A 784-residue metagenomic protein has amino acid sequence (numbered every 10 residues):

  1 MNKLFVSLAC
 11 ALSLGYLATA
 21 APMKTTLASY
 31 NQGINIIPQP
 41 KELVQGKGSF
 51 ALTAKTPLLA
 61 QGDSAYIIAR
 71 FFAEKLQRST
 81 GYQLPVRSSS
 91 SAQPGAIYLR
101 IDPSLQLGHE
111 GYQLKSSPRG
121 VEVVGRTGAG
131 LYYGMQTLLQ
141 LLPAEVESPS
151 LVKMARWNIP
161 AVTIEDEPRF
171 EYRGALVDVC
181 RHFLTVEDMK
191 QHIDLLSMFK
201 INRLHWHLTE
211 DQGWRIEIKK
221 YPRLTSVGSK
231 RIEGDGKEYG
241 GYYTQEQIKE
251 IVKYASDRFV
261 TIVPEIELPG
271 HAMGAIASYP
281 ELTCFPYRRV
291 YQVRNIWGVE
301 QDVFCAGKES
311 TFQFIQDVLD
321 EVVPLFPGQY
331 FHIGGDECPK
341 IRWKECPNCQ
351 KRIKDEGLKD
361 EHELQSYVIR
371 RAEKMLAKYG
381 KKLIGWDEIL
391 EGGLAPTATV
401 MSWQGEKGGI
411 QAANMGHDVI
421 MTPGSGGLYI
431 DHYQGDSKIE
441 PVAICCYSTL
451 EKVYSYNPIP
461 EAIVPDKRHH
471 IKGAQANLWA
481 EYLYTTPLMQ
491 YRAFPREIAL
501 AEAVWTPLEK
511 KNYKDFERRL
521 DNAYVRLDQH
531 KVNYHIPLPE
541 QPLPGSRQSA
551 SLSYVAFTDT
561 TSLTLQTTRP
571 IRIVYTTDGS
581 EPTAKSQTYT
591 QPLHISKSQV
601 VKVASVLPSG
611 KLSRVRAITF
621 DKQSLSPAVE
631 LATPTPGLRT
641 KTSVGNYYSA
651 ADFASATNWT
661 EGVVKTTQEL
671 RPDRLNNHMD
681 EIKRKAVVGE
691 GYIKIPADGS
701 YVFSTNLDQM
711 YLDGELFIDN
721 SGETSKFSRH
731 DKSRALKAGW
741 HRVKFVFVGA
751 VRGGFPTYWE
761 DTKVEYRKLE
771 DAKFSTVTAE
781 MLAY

Functional and structural regions predicted by a protein language model:
M1-S29: Bacterial Sec-dependent N-terminal signal peptides
S7, S64, S79, L376 (+2 more regions): Coil residues (strongly favoring Ser/Thr
A20-K24, L59, K511, E517-T642 (+9 more regions): Short, compositionally stereotyped local motifs that mark structural "simplifiers"
A21-F170, L488, V504-R526, H530: Contiguous, structured surface segment used for ligand recognition
L105-Y330, R371, M375, Q475-W479: Feature activates predominantly on carbohydrate-active enzymes
N295, V299-T397, W403-Q411: Active-site neighborhood of glycoside hydrolase catalytic domains
L383-E388, G393-A398, Q404-S553, T558: Flexible, acidic glycine-rich loops studded with aromatic residues
